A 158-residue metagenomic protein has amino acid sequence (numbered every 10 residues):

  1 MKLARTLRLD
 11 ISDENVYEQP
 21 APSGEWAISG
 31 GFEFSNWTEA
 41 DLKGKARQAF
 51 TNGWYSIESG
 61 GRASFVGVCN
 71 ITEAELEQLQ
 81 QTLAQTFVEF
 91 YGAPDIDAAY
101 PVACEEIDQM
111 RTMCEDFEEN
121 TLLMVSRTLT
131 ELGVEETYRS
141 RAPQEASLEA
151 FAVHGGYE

Functional and structural regions predicted by a protein language model:
M1-V66: N-terminal accessory interaction module
K45, A49, G53, T82-T86 (+3 more regions): Charge-rich, solvent-exposed alpha-helical interaction surfaces
G61, E73, M110-R111: Alpha-helical propensity feature that highlights long, continuous alpha-helices across diverse contexts
V66-E73: A ubiquitous short alpha-helical element
A74-L76, V88-E89: Intrinsically disordered, low-complexity regulatory regions associated with ubiquitination proteins
E75-L83: Short acidic alpha-helix initiation/capping motifs at coil-to-helix transition points, especially at protein N-termini
E89-C104: Short, surface-exposed acidic
C104-E158: Alpha-helical oligomerization segments
